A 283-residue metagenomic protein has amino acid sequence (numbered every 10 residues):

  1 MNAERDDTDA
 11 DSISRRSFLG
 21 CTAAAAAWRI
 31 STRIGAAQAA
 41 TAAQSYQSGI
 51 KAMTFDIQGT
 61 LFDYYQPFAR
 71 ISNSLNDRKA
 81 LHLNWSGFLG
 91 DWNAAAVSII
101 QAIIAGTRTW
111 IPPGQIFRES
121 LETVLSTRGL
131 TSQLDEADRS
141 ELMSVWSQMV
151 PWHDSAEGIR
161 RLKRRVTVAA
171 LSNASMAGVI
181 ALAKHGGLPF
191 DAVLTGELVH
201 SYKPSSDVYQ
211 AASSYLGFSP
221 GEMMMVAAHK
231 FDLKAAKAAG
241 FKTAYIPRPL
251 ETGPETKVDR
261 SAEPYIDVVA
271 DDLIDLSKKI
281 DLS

Functional and structural regions predicted by a protein language model:
N2-T8, S14, G20-T22, A26 (+4 more regions): Asp-based, Mg2+/Mn2+-dependent phosphohydrolase catalytic module
S17, R70-S74, D91, E119-T123 (+4 more regions): Alpha-helical elements of Rossmann-like donor-binding domains used by nucleotide-donor carbohydrate transfer enzymes
R33-A40: Signal peptide processing junction and immediate N-terminal pro/mature segment of secreted/exported proteins
A43-A94: Active-site neighborhood of HAD-like aspartate-dependent phosphohydrolases
R78-A80, S86-S140: A metal-dependent, Asp-based hydrolase signature
A95, R164-R165, P189: Structured helix-beta-strand junction loops
G114-Q115, S132-A169: Short, acidic loop-to-helix structural element flanking the phosphoryl-transfer center in phosphate-processing enzymes
